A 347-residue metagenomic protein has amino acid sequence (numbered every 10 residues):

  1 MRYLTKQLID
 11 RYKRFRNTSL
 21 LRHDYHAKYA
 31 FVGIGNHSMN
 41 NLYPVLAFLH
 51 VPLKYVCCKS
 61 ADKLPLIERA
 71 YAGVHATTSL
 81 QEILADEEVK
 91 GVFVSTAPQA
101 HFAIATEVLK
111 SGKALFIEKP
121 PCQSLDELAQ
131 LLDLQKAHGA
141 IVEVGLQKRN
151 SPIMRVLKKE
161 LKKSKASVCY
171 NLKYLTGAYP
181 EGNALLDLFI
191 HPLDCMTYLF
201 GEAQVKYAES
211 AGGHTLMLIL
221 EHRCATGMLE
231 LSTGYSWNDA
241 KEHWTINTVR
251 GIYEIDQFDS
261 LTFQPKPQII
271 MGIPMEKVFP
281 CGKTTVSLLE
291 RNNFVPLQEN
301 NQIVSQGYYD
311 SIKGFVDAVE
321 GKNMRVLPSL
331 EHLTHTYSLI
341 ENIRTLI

Functional and structural regions predicted by a protein language model:
M1-H23, G91-F93, A140, N300-Q302 (+1 more regions): C-terminal helix-rich "cap/oligomerization" subdomain common to oxidoreductases
M1-Y71: N-terminal Rossmann-like dinucleotide-binding module
Y3-F15, I190-P267, M271, Y309-K322 (+1 more regions): Contiguous beta-strand/loop segments that form the cofactor/metal-binding neighborhood of enzyme cores
K59-K63, W237, P280, S287-L289 (+2 more regions): Active-site loop of classical SDR/Rossmann-like NAD(P)-dependent oxidoreductases, centered on the catalytic Tyr-X3-Lys
Y71-L132: Beta-loop-alpha module in the N-terminal Rossmann-like domain of NAD(P)-dependent dehydrogenases, especially those
Q99, C122-G182: A contiguous active-site-proximal alpha/beta segment in oxidoreductase catalytic domains
I117-E118, V142-V144, I255: Hydrophobic residues in well-ordered beta-strands that form the structural core
G145-P152, Y174-K206, S311, H332: Mid-domain beta-loop-alpha active-site segment that forms a flexible, acidic cofactor/metal-binding surface
